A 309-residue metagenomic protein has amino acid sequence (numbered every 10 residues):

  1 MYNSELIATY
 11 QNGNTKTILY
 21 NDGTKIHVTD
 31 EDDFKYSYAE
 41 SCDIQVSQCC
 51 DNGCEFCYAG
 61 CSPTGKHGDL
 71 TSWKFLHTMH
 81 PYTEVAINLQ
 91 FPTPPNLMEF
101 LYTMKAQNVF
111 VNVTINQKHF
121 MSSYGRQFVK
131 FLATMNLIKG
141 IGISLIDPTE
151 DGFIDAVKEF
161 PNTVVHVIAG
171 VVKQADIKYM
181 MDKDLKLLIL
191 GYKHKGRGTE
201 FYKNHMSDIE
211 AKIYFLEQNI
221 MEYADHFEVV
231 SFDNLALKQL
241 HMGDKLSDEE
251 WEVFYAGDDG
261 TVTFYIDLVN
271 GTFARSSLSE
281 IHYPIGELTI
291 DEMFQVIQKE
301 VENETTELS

Functional and structural regions predicted by a protein language model:
M1-Q45, C61, E250-W251, D259-T261: N-terminal [4Fe-4S]-dependent radical SAM core
N14, T24, E55, G271-T272: Residue-level signal for well-ordered, solvent-exposed loop/turn and beta-edge residues enriched in charged/polar side
S41, C49, Y58-L70, H80-P95 (+3 more regions): Core AdoMet radical
N52: Carbohydrate-binding surface patches
W73-L76, L97-Y102, V129, F153-I154 (+2 more regions): Generic structural signal for well-ordered alpha-helices, preferentially at hydrophobic/aromatic core positions
F100, Y124-L132, I177-K178, T199-Y202: Short secondary-structure transition/capping segments
L137-D291: Radical SAM enzyme [4Fe-4S]-AdoMet core and its adjacent flexible, acidic and glycine-rich loops/tails across
F294-S309: Cysteine/selenocysteine-centered motifs that mediate thiol-based redox chemistry or coordinate metal-sulfur cofactors
